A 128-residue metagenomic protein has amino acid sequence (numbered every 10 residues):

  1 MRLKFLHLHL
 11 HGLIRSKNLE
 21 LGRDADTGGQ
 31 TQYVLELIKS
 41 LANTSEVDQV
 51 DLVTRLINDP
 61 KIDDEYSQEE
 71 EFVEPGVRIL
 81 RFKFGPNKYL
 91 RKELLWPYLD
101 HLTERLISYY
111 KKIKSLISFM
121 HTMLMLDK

Functional and structural regions predicted by a protein language model:
M1, H7-R15, T27, E36 (+1 more regions): A conserved catalytic-core segment of Leloir-type glycosyltransferases
E20-D26: Short glycine-enriched, charge-decorated loop/helix-capping segments at active-site entrances that position
Q32-E36, K128: Short amphipathic alpha-helical face segments that pack within enzyme cores and frequently flank/anchor catalytic
H121-L126: Short His-centered aromatic/hydrophobic patch
